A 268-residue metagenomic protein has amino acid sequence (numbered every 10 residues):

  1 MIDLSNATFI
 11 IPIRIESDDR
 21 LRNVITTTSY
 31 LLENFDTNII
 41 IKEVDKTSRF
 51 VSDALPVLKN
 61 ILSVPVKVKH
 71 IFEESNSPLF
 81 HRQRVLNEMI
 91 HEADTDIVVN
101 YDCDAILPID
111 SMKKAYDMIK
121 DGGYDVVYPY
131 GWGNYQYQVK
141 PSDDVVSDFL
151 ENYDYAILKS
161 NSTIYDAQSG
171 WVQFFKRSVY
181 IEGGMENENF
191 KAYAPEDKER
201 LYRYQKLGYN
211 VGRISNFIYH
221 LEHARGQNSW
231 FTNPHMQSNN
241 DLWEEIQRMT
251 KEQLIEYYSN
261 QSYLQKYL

Functional and structural regions predicted by a protein language model:
M1-Y30: N-proximal low-complexity "stem/linker" segments adjacent to membrane-targeting elements
N6-I10, N38, E199: Cell-envelope/extracellular polymer assembly enzymes that use nucleotide-activated donors
R20-N23, A167, N189-L268: C-terminal catalytic/acceptor-binding lobe
D36-R49, I71-S75: Short beta-strand/loop segment that forms part of the nucleotide-sugar
F50-E92: Active-site-proximal specificity loops/subdomain of glycosyltransferases
A93-D96, M185: Active-site acidic short loop of glycosyltransferases
D96-I106: Short beta-strand-to-loop acidic/aromatic patch adjacent to the donor-nucleotide binding site
P108-E188: Conserved catalytic core of nucleotide-sugar-dependent glycosyltransferases
